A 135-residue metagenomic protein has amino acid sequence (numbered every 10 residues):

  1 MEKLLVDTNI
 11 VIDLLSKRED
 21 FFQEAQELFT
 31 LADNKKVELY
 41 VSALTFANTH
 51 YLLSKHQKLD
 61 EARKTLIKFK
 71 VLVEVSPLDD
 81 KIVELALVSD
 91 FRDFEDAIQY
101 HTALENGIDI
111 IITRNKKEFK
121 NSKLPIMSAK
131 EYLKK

Functional and structural regions predicted by a protein language model:
M1-Y40, S54-E61, K134-K135: Short, well-structured N-terminal submotif of metal-dependent ribonuclease cores
K3, E27, L72, H101-K135: Acidic, PIN/NYN-like endoribonuclease modules and their adjacent C-terminal/linker elements
V6, Y40-V41, P77, T113: Short beta-strand scaffold positions
D7, D96, N115: Acidic active-site catalytic centers that drive phospho-/nucleotidyl reactions and related ester hydrolyses
V11, F46, V83, F119 (+1 more regions): A generic structural signal for short hydrophobic patches within well-formed alpha-helices
K17, L44-T45, T65-D90: Acidic catalytic patch
N34-K36, L72, S89, S122: Structured helix-beta-strand junction loops
S42, N48, S54-K70: Glycine/small-residue-rich phosphate/adenosyl-binding loop
